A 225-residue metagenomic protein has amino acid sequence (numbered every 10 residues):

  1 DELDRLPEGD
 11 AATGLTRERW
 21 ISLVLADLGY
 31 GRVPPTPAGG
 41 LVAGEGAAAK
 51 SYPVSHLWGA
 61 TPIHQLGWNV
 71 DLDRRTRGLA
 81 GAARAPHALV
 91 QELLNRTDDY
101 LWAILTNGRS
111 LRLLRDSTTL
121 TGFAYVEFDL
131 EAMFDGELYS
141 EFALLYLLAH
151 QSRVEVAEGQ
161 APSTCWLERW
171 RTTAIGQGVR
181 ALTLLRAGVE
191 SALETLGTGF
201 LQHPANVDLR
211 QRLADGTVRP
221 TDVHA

Functional and structural regions predicted by a protein language model:
D1-E8, T61, Q65-A225: Short, basic/polar, glycine-containing "phosphate-handling" surface segments that engage DNA
D1-L28: Charged, often low-complexity linker/regulatory segments
T13-G14, P34-P35, V54-S55, H64-G67 (+1 more regions): Residue-level signal for functionally critical sites in structured catalytic/ligand-binding pockets
I21, L28, V33, H56-W58 (+3 more regions): Generic detector of bulky aromatic hydrophobic side chains
V24, L28-G59: Active-site metal-binding core of divalent-cation-utilizing nuclease and nuclease-like domains
